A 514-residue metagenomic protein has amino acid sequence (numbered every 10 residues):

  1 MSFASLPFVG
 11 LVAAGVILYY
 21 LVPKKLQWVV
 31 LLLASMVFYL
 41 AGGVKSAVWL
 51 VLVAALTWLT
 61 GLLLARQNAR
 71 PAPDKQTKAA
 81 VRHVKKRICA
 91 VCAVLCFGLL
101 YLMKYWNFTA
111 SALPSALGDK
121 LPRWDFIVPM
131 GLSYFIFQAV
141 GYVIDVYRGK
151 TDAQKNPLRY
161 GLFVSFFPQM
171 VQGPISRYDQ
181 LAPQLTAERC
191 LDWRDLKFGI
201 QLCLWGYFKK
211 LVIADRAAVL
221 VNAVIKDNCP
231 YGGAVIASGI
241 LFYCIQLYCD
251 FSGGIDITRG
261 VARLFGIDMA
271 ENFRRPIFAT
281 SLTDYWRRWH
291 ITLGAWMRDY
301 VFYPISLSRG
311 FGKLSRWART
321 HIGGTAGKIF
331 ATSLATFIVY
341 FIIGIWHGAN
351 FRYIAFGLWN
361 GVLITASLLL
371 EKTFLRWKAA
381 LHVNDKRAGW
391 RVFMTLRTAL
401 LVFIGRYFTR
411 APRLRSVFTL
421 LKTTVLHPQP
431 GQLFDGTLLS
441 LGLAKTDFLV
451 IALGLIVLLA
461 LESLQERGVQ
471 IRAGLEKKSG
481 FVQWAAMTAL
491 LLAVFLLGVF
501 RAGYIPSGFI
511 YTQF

Functional and structural regions predicted by a protein language model:
M1-Q513: Membrane-embedded transmembrane alpha-helical bundles that form the catalytic cores of multi-pass lipid-modifying
